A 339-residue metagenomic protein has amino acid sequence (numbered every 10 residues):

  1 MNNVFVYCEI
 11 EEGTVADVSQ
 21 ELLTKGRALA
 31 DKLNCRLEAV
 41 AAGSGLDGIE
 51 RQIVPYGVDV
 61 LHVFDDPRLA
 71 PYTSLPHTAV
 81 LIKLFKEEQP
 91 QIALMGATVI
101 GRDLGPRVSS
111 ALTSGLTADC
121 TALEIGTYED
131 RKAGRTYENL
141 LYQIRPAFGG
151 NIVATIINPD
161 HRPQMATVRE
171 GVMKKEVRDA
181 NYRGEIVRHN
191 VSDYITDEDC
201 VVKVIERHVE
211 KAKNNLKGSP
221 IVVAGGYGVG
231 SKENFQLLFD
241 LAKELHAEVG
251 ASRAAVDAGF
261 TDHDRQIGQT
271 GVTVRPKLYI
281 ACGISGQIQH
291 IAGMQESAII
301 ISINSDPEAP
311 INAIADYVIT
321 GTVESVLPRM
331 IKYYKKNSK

Functional and structural regions predicted by a protein language model:
M1-K339: N-terminal glycine-rich FAD/FM-binding segment characteristic of electron-transfer flavoproteins
